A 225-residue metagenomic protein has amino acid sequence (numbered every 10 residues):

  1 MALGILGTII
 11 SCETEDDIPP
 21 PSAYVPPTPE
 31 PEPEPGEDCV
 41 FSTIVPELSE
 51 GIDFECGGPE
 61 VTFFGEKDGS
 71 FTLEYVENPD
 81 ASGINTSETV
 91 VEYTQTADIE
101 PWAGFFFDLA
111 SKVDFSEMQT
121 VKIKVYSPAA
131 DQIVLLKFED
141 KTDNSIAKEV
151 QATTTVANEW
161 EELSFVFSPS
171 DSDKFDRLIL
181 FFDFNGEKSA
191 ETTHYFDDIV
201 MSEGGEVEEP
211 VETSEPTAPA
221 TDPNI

Functional and structural regions predicted by a protein language model:
M1-G4: Sec-dependent N-terminal signal peptides
G7-S11: C-terminal motif of bacterial Sec signal peptides marking the signal peptidase cleavage site
E13-I225: Beta-rich carbohydrate-recognition modules and glycan-binding surfaces
